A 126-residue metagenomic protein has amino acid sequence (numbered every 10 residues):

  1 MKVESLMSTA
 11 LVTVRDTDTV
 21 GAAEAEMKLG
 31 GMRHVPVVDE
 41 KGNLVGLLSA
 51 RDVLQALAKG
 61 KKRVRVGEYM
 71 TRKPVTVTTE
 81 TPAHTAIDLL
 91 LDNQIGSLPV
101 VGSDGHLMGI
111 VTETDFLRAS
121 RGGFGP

Functional and structural regions predicted by a protein language model:
M1-P126: Tandem CBS (Cystathionine beta-synthase) repeat/Bateman regulatory domains
